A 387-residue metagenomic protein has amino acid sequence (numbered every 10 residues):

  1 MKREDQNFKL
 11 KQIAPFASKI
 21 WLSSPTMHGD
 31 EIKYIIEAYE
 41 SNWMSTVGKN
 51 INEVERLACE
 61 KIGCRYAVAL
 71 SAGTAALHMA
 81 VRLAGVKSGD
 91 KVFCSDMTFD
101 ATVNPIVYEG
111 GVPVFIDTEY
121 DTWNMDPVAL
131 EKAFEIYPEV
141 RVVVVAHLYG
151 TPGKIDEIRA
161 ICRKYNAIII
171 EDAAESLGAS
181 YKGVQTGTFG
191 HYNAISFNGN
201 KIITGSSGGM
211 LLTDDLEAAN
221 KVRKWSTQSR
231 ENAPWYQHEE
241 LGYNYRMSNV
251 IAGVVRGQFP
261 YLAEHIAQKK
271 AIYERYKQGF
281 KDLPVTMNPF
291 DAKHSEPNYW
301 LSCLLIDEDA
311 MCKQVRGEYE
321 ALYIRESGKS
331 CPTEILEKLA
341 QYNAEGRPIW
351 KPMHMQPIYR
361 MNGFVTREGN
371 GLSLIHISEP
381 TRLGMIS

Functional and structural regions predicted by a protein language model:
M1-S45: N-terminal "arm"/small-domain region of PLP-dependent enzymes with the aminotransferase-like
Q12, K49-R56, K61-A67, V128 (+7 more regions): PLP-dependent aminotransferase class I/II
M44-K91, P105-Y108, F115-D117, V184: Phosphate-binding glycine-rich loop
H78-I136, I324-R325, L339: Conserved PLP-anchoring active-site segment centered on the Schiff-base-forming lysine
N104-I106, I161, V250: Hydrophobic/aromatic ligand-binding patch that stacks against planar heteroaromatic rings of cofactors or nucleotides
D121-G205, M210-L212, E217: Active-site phosphate-binding strand-loop segment of PLP-dependent enzymes
